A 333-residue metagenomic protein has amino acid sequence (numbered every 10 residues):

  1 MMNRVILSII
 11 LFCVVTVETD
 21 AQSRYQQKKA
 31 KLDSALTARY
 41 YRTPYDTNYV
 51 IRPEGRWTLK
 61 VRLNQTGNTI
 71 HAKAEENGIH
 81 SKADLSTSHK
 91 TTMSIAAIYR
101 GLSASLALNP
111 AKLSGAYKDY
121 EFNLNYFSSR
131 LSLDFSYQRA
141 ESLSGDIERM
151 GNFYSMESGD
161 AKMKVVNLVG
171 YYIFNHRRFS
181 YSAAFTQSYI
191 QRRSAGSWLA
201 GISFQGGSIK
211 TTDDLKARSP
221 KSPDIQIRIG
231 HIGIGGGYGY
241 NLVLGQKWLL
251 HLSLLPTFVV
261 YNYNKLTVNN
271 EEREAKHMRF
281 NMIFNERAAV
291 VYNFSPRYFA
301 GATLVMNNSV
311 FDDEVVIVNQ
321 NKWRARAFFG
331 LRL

Functional and structural regions predicted by a protein language model:
M1-R52: Cleavable N-terminal export/targeting peptides
L59-G67, A97, L106-P110, Y126 (+5 more regions): Transmembrane beta-barrel strands of outer-membrane/channel proteins
N64-N77, S136-V166: Outer-membrane beta-barrel translocator/channel fold
G67-T92, S103-S114, L215: Surface-exposed strand-loop-strand hairpins of Gram-negative outer-membrane beta-barrel proteins
K82-S94, S144-E148, Y154-N167, G207-H231 (+4 more regions): Extracellular/periplasm-exposed beta-strand and loop segments of Gram-negative cell-envelope proteins, dominated by
A97-Y99, L108, Y126-S128, Y172-F174 (+3 more regions): Residue-level signature of outer-membrane beta-barrel architecture
G101-A107, R130-F135, H176-F179, W248 (+1 more regions): Repeated loop/turn-to-beta-strand initiation elements of outer-membrane beta-barrel proteins
L168-G170, N321-L333: Outer-membrane beta-barrel "beta-signal"
